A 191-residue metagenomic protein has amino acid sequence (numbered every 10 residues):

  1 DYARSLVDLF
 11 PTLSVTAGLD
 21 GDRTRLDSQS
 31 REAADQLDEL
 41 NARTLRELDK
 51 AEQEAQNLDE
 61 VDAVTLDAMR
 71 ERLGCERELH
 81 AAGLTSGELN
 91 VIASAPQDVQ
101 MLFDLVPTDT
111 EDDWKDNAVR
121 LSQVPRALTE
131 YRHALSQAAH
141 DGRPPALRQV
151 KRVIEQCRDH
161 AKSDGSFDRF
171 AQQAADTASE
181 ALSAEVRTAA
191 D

Functional and structural regions predicted by a protein language model:
D1-D191: N-terminal maturation segment of proteins
